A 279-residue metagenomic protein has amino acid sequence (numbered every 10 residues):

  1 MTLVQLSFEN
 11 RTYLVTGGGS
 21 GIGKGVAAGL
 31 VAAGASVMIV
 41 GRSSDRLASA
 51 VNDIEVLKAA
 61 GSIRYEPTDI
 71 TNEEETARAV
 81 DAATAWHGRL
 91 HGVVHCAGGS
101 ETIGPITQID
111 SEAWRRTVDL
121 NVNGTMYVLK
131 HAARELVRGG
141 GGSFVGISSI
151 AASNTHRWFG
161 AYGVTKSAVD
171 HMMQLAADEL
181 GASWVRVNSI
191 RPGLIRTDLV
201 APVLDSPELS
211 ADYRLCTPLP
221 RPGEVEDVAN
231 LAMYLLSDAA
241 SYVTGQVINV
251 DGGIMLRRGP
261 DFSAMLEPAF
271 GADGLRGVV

Functional and structural regions predicted by a protein language model:
T2-V4, I103, T244-V279: Short C-terminal tail/terminal secondary-structure segment of NAD(P)H-dependent dehydrogenase/reductase domains
T12, G19-G21: Conserved glycine-rich cofactor-binding loop
G104-I106, A113-V118, Y213: Substrate-binding pocket helix/loop in short-chain dehydrogenase/reductase
L129, T165, M173: Active-site helix of classical SDR
R134, D178-A182, S241: Alpha-helical segment proximal to the catalytic Tyr-Lys
S149: Residue(s) in the substrate-gating loop at a strand-loop-helix junction that position the organic substrate next
S189, E208-V243, V250-G252, V279: C-terminal helical subdomain
